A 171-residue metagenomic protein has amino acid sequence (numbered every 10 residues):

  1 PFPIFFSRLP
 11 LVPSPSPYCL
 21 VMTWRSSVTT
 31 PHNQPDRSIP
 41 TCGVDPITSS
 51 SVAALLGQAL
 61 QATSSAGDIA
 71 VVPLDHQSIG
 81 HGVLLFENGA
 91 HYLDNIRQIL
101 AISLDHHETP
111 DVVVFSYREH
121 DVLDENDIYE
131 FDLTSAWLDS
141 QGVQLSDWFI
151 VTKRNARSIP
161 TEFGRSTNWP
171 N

Functional and structural regions predicted by a protein language model:
P1-P17: Low-complexity proline/serine/threonine-rich segments in eukaryotic and viral proteins
P15-N171: Polybasic/polar functional segments that serve as interface/processing modules
